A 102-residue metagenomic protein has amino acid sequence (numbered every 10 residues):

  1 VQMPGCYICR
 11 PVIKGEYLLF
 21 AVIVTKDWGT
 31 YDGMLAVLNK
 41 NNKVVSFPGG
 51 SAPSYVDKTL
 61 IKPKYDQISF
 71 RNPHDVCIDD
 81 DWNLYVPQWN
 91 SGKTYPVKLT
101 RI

Functional and structural regions predicted by a protein language model:
V1-I102: Eukaryotic scaffold repeat domains enriched in small/polar residues
